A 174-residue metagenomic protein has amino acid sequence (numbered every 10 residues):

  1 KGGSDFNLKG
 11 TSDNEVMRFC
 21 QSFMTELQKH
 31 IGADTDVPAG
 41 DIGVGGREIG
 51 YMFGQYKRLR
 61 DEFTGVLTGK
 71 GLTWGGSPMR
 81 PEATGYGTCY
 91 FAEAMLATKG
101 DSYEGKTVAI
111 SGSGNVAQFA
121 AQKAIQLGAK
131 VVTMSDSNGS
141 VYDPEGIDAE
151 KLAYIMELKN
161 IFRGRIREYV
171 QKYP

Functional and structural regions predicted by a protein language model:
K1-E104: Glycine/serine-rich phosphate-binding loop and adjoining beta1-alpha1 elements at the start of nucleotide-handling
T68-G71, G76-P174: Glycine-rich phosphate/diphosphate-binding loop of Rossmann-like nucleotide-binding domains
